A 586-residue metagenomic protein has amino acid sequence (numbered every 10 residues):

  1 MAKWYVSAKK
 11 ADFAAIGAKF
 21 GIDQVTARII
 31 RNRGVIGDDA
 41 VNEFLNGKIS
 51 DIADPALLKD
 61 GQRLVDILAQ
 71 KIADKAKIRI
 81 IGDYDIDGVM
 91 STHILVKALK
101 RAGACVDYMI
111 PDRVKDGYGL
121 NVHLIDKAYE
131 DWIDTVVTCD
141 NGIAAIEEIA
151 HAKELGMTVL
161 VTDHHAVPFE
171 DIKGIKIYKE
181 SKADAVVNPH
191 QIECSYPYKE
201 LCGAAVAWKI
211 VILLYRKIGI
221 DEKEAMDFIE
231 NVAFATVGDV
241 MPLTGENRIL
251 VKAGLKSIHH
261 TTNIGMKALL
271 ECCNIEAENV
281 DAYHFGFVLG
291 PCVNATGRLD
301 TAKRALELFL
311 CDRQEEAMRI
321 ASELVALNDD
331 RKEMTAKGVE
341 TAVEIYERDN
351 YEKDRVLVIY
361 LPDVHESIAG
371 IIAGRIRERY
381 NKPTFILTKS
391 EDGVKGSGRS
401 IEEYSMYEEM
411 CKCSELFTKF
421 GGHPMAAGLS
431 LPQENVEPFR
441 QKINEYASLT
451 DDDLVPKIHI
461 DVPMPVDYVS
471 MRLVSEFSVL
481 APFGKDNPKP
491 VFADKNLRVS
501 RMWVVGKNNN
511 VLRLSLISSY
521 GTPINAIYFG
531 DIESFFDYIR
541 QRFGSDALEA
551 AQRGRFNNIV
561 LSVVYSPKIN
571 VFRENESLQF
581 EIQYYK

Functional and structural regions predicted by a protein language model:
A2-T135, E154-G156, G174, K182 (+2 more regions): Hydrophobic helix-and-loop "lid/oligomerization" segment in the mid-to-C-terminal part of catalytic domains
Q70-D74, E316-S322, A326-Y360, K412-K586: Mid-to-C-terminal polyanion-binding domains and interfaces
D85, G142-A144, A166, Q191-I192 (+16 more regions): Short, glycine-/Ser/Thr-/acidic-enriched flexible segments
V89-M90, E147, E170, G245 (+7 more regions): Short helix/loop capping segments that flank catalytic or ligand/cofactor-binding pockets
D107, L160, I539: Conserved beta-strand positions in the Rossmann-like core of class I SAM-dependent methyltransferases
D126-A204, W208-K217, D227, T244: Active-site cavity-forming subdomains of large catalytic enzyme subunits
I175-Y178, A183-A185, D392-S400, P523-I527 (+1 more regions): Short, well-ordered strand-loop elements centered on a beta-strand within folded domains, enriched for acidic residues
A205, G370, G374, V563: Short alpha-helical basic/polar micro-motif
